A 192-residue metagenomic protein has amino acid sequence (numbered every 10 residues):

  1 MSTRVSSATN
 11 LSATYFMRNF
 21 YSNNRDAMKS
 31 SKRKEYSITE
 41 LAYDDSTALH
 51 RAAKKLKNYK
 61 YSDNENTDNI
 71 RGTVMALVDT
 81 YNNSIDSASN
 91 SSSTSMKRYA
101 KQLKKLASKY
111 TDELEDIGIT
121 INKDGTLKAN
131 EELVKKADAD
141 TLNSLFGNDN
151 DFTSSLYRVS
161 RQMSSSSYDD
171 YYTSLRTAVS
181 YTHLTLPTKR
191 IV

Functional and structural regions predicted by a protein language model:
M1-L184: Polar, low-complexity export/assembly segments characteristic of proteins that are secreted or assemble on the cell
H183, T188-V192: Single conserved hydrophobic/aromatic residue that forms the stacking wall/gate of nucleotide- or nucleobase-binding
